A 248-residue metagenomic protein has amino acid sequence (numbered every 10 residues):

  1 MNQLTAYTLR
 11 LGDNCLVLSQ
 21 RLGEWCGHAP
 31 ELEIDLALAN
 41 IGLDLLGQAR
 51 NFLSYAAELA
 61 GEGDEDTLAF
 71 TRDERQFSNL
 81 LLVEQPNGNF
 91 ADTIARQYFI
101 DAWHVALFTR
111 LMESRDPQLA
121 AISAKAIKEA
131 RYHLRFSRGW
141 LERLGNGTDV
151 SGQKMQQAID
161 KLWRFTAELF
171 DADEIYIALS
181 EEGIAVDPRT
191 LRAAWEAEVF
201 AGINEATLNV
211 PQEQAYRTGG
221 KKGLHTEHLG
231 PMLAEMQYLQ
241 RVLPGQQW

Functional and structural regions predicted by a protein language model:
M1-L9, T71-Q97, G147-T148, L162-A185: Acidic/His metal-coordination segments adjacent to aromatic residues that form catalytic metal sites in metalloenzymes
Q3-T8, A29-Q48, T93, Q118-A130: Alpha-helical scaffold segments that form or flank carboxylate-/histidine-based iron centers
N14-L22, Q48, F52, I100-L107 (+1 more regions): Amphipathic, well-ordered alpha-helical segments in soluble domains
L18-N40, H104-L119: Helix-loop segments that flank and shape redox-cofactor active sites
G42-T71, S137-E142: Conserved alpha-helical segments that form or flank metal/cofactor-binding pockets of metalloenzymes
L82-F136: Internal, conserved structured core segments that host functional sites
Q118-E182: A contiguous pocket-lining binding segment that forms or flanks enzyme active sites
Q153-W248: Extended, helix-rich structural scaffolds rather than catalytic motifs
